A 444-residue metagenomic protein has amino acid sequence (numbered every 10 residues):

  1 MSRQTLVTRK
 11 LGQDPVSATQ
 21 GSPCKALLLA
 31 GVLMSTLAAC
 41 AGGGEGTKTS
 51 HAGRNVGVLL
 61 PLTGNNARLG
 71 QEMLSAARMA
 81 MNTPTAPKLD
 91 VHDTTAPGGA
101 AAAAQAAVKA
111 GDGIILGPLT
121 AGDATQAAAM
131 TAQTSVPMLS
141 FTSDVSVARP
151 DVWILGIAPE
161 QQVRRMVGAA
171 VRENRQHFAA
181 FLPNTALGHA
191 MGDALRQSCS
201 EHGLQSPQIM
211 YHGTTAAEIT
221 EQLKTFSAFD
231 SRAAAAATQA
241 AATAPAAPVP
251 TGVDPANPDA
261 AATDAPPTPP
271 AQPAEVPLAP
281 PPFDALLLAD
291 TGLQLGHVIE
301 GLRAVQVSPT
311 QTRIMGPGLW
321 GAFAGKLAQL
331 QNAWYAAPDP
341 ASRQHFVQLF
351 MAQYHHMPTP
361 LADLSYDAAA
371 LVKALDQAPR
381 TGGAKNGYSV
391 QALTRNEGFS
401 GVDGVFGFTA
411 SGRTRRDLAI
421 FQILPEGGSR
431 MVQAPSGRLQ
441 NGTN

Functional and structural regions predicted by a protein language model:
S2-N444: Extracytosolic ligand-binding ectodomains
